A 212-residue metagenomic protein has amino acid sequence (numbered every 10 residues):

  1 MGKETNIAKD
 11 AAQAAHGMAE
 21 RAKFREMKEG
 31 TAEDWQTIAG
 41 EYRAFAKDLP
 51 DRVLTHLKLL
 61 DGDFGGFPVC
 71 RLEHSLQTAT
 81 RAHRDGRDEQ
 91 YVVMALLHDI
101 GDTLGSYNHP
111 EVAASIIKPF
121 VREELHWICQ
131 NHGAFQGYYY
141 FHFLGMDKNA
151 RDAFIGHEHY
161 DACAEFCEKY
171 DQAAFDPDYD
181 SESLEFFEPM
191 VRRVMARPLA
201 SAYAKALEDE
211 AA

Functional and structural regions predicted by a protein language model:
M1-L96, I100-A212: Metal-dependent phosphohydrolase cores
